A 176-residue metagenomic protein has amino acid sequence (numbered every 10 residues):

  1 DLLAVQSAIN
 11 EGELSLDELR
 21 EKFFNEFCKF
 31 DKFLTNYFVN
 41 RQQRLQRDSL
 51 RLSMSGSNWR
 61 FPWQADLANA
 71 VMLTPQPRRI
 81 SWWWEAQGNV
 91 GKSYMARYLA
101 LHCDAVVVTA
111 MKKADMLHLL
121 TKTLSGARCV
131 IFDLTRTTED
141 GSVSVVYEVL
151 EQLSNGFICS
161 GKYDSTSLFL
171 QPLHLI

Functional and structural regions predicted by a protein language model:
D1-E13, T135-I176: Replace "adjacent to P-loop NTPase cores in ATP/GTP-dependent enzymes" with "adjacent to NTP-binding cores
L2-I131, T135, D140, F169: P-loop NTPase catalytic core of nucleic-acid-dependent motor ATPases
